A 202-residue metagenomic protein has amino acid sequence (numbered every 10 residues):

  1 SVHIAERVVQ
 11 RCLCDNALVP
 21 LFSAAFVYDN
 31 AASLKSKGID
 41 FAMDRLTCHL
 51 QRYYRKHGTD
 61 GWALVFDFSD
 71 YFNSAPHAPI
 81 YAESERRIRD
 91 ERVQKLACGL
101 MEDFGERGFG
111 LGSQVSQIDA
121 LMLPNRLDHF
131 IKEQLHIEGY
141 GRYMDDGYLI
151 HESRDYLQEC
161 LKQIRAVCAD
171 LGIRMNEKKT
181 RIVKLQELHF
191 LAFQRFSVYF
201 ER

Functional and structural regions predicted by a protein language model:
S1-R11, A25-G38, L100-L121: Short, conserved non-catalytic motifs in the polymerase core
A5-E6, R154-D155, V198: Short, glycine-/Ser/Thr-/acidic-enriched flexible segments
L13, L46, S116, A192: A residue-level signal for conserved active-site and pocket-lining positions in enzyme catalytic cores
C14-F66, D70-S74: Active-site-proximal segment of RNA-dependent polymerases
F22-F26, W62, E102, E187-R195: Short acidic (Asp/Glu) and glycine-rich catalytic loops that position anionic groups and cofactors
S33-F41, Y148-I150, I182-E187: Beta-rich nucleic-acid/ligand-interaction surfaces
T47-M144, Y148-V167, L171-E177, I182-V183: Conserved polymerase palm-domain catalytic core
L171-R202: A conserved non-catalytic segment of reverse transcriptases and RNA-directed RNA polymerases corresponding to the late
